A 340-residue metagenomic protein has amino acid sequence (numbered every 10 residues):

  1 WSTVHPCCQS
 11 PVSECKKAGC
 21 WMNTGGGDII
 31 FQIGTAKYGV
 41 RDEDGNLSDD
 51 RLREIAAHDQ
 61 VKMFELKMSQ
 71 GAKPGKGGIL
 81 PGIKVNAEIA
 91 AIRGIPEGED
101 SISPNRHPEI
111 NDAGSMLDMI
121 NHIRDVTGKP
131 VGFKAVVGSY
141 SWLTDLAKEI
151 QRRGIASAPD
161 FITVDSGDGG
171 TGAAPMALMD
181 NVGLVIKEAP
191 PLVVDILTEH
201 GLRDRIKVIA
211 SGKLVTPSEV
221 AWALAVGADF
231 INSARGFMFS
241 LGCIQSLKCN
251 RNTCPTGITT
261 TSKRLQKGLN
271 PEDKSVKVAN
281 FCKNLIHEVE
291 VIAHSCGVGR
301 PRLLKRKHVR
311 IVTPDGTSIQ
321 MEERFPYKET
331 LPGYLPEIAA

Functional and structural regions predicted by a protein language model:
W1-I102, S115, V276, N280-F281 (+1 more regions): N-terminal capping/small domains of soluble enzymes
V40-K62, F161-G170, P191-V194, I231-C243 (+2 more regions): Short, surface-exposed, charge-dense and proline/glycine-enriched linear segments
G98-R106, G268-E272: Short glycine/proline- and acidic residue-enriched helix-loop micro-motifs that form flexible lids or anion-recognition
H107-Q266: Glycine-rich phosphate/ribose-binding loops and adjacent secondary-structure elements that form binding surfaces
F133, M179, A210, S240 (+5 more regions): Flexible domain-boundary/linker segments
T261, G268-K283: Anionic ligand-binding catalytic core segments
